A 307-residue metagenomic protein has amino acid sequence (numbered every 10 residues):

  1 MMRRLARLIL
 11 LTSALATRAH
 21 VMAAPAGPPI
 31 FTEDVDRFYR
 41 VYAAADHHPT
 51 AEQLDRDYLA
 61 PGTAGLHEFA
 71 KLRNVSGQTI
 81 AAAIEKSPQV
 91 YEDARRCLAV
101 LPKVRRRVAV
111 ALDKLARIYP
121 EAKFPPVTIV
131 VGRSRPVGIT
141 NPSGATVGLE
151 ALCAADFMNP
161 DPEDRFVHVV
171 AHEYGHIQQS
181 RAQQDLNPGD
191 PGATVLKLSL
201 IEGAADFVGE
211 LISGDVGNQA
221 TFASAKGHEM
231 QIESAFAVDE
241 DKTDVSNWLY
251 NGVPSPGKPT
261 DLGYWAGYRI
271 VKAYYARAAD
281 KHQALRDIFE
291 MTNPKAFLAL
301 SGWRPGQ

Functional and structural regions predicted by a protein language model:
M1-I9: Bacterial N-terminal signal peptides that target proteins for export
L8-R18: Bacterial N-terminal signal peptides
M22-A81: N-terminal mature-domain "stem" immediately C-terminal to a signal peptide or N-terminal signal-anchor/transmembrane
T32-V35, Y39, A109-L112, E202 (+3 more regions): Extracytoplasmic/secreted envelope proteins and their assembly/folding machinery, especially bacterial periplasmic
F38-H48, D57, P61, K114-A122 (+6 more regions): Structured segments of extracytoplasmic/periplasmic soluble domains in secreted or envelope-associated proteins
T63, A235-Q307: Pan-zinc metallopeptidase signature
A81-N218, F222: Acidic/His-rich structured neighborhood in mature extracellular/periplasmic domains
T221-F236: Small-residue-rich helix-loop
